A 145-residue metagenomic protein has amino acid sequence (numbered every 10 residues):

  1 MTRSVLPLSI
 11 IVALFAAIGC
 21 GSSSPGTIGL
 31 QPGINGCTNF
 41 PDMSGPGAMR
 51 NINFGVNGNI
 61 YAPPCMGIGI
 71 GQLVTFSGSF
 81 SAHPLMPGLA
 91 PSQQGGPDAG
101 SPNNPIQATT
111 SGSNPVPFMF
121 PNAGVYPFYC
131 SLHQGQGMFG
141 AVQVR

Functional and structural regions predicted by a protein language model:
M1-G19: Sec-dependent bacterial lipoprotein signal peptides
C20-R145: Extracytoplasmic copper-binding redox domains, predominantly the cupredoxin/blue-copper superfamily
